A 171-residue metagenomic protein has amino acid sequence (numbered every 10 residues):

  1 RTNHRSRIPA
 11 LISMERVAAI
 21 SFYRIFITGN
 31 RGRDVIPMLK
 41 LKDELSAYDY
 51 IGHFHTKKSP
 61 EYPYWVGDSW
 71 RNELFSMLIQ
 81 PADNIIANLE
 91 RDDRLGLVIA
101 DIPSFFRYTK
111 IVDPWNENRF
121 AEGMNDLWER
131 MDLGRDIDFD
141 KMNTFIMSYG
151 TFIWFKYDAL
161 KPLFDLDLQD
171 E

Functional and structural regions predicted by a protein language model:
R1-E171: ER/Golgi luminal nucleotide-sugar-dependent glycosyltransferases, focusing on the catalytic module
